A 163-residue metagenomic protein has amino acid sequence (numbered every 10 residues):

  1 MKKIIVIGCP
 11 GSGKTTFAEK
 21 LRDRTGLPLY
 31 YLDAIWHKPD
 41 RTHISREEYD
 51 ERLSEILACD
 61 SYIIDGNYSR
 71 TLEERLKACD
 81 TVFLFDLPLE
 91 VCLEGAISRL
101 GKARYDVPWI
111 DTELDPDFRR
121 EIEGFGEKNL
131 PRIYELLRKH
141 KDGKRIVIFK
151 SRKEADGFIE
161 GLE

Functional and structural regions predicted by a protein language model:
V6: Hydrophobic anchor at the beta1->P-loop junction of P-loop NTPases
C9: P-loop (Walker A) phosphate-binding loop of NTP-binding proteins
S12: ATP-binding Walker
T15: Walker A/P-loop
R24, G124-E163: NTP-dependent small-molecule kinase module
P28-V82: Conserved nucleotide-sensing/catalytic segment adjacent to the nucleotide-binding pocket in NTP-handling enzymes
L87-R132: A glycine- and Lys/Arg-enriched "phosphate-lid" helix/loop adjacent to the NTP-binding pocket of small-molecule kinases
